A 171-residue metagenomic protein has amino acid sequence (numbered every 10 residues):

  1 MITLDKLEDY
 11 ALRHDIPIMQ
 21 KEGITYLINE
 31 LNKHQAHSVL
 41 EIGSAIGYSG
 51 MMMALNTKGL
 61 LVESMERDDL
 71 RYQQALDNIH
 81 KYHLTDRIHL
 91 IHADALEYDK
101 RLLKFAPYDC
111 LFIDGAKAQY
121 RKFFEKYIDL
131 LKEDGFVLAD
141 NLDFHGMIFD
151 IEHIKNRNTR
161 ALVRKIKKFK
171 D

Functional and structural regions predicted by a protein language model:
M1-C110, G115-L138, L142-D171: A short alpha-helical cap/connector motif
